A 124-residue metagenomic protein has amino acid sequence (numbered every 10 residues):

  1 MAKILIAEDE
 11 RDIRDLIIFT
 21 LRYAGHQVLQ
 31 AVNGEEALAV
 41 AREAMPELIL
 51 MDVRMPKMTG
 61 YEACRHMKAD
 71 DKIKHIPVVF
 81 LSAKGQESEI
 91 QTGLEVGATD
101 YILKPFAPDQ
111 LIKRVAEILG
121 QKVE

Functional and structural regions predicted by a protein language model:
E8: Conserved acidic carboxylate
R11-L29, I118: Two-component/phosphorelay signaling modules centered on CheY-like receiver
I18, E62, G85-L103, Q110-K113 (+1 more regions): Alpha4 helix (beta4-alpha4-beta5 surface) of REC/receiver domains from two-component response regulators
A31-E35, I90, P108: Conserved Asp/Asn-Gly motif in the active-site loop of CheY-like receiver
N33-E36, T59-R65: Acidic catalytic/metal-coordinating carboxylates
A44-L50: Active-site beta3 strand of CheY-like receiver
D52, S82: Active-site residues of response regulator receiver
M55: Receiver (REC) domain active-site loop signature in two-component systems and cognate sites in sensor histidine kinases
